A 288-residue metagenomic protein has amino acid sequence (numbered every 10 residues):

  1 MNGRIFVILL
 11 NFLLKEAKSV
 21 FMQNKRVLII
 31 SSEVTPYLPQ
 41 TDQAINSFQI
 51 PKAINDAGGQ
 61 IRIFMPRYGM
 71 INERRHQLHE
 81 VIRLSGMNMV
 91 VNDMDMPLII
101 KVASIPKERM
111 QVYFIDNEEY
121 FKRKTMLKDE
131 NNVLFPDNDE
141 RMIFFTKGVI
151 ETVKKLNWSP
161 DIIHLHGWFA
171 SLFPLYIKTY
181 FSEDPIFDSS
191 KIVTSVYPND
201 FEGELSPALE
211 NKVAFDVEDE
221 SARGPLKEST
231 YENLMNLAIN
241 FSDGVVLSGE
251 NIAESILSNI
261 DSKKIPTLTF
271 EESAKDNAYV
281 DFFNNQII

Functional and structural regions predicted by a protein language model:
M1-F21: N-terminal amphipathic/basic-hydrophobic helices that include classical n-h-c signal peptides and signal-anchor
F21-I288: Catalytic cores of nucleotide-sugar-dependent glycosyltransferases that transfer UDP/GDP/TDP-activated
